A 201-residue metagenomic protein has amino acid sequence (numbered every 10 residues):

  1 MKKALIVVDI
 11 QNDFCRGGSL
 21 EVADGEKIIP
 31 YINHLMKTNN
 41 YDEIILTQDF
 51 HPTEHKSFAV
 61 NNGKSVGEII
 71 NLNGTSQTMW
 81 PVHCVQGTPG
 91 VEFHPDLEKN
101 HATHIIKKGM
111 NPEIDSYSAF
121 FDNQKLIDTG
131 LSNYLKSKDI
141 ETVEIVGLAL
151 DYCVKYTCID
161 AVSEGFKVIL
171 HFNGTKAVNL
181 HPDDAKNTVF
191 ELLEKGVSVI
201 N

Functional and structural regions predicted by a protein language model:
M1-L5: Extreme N-terminal starter segment of soluble prokaryotic enzymes
V8, Q48, F172: Active-site flanking residues adjacent to catalytic metal/cofactor-binding acidic residues
G18-G25, A119-N123: Short glycine-enriched, charge-decorated loop/helix-capping segments at active-site entrances that position
V22-K37: Short catalytic helix/loop segments, enriched in acidic residues and glycine and frequently bearing histidine
H34-T142: Active-site alpha/beta core segments
L35, V154-G165: Histidine-anchored nucleotide/phosphate-binding helix
T78-P81, P95-H104, P182-N201: Structural recognition of alpha->loop->beta junctions
E144-G147, K167-N179: A short glycine-rich beta-strand->turn/loop micro-motif centered on a GG-aromatic cluster
